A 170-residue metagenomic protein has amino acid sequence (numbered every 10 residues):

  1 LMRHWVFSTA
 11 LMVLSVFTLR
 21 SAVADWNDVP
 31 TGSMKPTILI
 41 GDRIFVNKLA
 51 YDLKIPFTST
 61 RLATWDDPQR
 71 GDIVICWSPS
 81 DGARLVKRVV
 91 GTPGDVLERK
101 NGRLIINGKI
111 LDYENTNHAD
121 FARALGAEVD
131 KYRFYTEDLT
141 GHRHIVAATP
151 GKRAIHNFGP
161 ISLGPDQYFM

Functional and structural regions predicted by a protein language model:
H4-A22: Hydrophobic membrane-insertion alpha-helices, especially the h-region of bacterial N-terminal signal peptides
T18-G32: Aromatic-capped interface at the extracytoplasmic side of an N-terminal signal-anchor transmembrane helix
N27-D28, P36-M170: Soluble "head" domains of membrane/secretory-pathway proteins
